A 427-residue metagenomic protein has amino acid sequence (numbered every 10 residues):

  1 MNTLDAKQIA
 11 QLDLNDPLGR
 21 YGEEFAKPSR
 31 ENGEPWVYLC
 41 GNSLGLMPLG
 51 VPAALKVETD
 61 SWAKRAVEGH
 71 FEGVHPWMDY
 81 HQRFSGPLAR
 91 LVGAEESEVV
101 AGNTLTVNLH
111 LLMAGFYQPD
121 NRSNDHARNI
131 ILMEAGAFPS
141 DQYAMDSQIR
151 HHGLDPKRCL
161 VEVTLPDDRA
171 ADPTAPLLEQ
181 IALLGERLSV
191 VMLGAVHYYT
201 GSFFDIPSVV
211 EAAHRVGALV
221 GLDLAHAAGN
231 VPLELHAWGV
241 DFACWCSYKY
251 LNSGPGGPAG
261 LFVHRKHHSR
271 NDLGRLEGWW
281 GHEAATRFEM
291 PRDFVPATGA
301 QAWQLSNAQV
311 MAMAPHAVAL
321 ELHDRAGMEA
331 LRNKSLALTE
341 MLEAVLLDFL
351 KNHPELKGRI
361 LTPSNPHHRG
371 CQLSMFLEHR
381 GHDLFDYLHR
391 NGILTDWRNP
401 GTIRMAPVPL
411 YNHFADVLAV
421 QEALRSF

Functional and structural regions predicted by a protein language model:
M1-F427: Pyridoxal 5′-phosphate
